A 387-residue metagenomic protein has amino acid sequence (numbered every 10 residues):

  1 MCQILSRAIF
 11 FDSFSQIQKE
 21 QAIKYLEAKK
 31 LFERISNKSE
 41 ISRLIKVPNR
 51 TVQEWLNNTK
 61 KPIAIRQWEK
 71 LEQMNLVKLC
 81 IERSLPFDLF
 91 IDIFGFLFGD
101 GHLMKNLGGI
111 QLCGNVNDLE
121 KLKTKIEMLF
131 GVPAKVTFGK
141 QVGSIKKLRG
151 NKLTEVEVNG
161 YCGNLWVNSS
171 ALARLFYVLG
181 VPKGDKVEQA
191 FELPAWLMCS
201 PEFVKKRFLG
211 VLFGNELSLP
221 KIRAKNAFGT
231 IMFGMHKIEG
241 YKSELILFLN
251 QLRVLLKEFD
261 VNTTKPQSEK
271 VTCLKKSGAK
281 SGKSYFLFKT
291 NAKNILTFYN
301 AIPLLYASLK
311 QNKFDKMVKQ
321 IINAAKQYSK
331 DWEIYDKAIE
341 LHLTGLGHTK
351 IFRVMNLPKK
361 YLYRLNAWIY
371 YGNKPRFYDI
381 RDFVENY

Functional and structural regions predicted by a protein language model:
M1-Y387: Internal intein/HINT superfamily modules and their associated LAGLIDADG
